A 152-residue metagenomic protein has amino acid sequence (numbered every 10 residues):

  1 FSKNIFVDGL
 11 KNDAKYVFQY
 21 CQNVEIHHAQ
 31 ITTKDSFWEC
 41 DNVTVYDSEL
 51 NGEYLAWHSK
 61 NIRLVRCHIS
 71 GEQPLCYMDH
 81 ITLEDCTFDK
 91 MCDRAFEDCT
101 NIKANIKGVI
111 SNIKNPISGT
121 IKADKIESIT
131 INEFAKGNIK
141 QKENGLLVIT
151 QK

Functional and structural regions predicted by a protein language model:
F1-K152: Long, distal/terminal scaffolding or interaction modules with repetitive or compositionally biased sequence
